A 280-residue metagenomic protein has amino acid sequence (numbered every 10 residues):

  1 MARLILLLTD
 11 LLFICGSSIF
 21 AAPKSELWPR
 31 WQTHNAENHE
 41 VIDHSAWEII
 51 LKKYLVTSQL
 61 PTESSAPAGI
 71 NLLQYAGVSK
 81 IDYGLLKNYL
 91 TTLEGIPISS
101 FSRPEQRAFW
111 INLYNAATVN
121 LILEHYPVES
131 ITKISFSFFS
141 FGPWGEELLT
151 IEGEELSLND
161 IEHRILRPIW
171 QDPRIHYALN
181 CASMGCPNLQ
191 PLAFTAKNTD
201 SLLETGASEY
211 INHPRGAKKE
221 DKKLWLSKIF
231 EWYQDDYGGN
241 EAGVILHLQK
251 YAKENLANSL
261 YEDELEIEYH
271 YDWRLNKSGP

Functional and structural regions predicted by a protein language model:
M1-L4: Positively charged n-region of N-terminal signal peptides that target proteins for export
L7-C15: Bacterial N-terminal signal peptides
S18-F20: Sec/Tat signal peptide C-region and signal peptidase I cleavage site
A22-S100, E105-A108, T118-P280: Interaction/scaffold regions that mediate signaling and macromolecular assembly across diverse proteins
